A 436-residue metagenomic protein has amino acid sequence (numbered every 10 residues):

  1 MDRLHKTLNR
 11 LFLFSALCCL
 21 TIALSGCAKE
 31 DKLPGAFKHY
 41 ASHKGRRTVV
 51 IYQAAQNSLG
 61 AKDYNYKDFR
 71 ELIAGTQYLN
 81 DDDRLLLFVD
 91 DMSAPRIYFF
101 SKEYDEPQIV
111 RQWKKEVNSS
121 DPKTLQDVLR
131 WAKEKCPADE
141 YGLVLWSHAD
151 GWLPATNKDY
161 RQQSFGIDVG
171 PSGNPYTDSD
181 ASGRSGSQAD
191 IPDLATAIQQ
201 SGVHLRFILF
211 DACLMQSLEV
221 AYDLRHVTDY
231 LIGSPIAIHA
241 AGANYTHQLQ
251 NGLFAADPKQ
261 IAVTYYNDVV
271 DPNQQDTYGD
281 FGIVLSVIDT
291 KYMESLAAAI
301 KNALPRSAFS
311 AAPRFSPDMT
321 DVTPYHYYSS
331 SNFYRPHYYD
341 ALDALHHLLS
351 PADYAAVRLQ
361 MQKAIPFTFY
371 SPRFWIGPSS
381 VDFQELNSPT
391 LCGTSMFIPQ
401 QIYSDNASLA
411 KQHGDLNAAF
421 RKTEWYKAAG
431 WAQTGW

Functional and structural regions predicted by a protein language model:
M1-R3, T21-G45, W436: Bacterial Sec-dependent N-terminal signal peptides
D2-S15: Bacterial N-terminal signal peptides that target proteins for export
E30-Y78: N-terminal module-boundary/linker segments of secreted carbohydrate-active enzymes
G35, D159-W436: Terminal, contiguous helix-loop blocks that mediate binding/assembly
G45-T48, N80-L85, C136-G142, G202-F207 (+1 more regions): Loop/turn elements at helix/coil->beta-strand transitions in domains of secreted/extracellular proteins
N57-K62, R96, Y403-S408: Short, solvent-exposed loop/turn elements at domain surfaces
L79-Y98, H413, A428: Short connector loops at secondary-structure junctions
V89-F99, E103-P107, V117-S201, A212-C213 (+2 more regions): Catalytic-core segments of thiol-dependent peptidases
